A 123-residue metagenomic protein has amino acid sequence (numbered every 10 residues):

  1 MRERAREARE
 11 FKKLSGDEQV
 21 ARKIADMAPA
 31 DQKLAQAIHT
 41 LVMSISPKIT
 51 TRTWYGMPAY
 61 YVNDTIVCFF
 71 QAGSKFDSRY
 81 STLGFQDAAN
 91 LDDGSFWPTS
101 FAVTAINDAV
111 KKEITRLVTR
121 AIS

Functional and structural regions predicted by a protein language model:
R2-S123: Charge-dense, helix-prone N-terminal extensions
